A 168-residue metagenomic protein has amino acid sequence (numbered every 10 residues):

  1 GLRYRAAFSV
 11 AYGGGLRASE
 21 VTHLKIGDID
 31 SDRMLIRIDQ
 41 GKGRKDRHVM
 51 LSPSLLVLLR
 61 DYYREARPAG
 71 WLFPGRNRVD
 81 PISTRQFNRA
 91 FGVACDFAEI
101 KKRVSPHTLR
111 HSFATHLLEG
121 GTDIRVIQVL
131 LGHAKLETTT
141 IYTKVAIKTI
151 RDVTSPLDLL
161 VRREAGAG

Functional and structural regions predicted by a protein language model:
G1-G168: Conserved catalytic core of the tyrosine transesterase superfamily
